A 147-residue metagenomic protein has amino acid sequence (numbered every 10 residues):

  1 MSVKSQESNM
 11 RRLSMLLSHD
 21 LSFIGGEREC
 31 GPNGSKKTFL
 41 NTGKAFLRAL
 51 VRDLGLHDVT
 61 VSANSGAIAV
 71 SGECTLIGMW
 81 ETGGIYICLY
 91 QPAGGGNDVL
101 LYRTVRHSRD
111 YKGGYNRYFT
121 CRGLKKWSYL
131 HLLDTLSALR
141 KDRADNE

Functional and structural regions predicted by a protein language model:
M1-R11, R140-E147: Short intrinsically disordered terminal tails
V3-G78: Negatively charged, low-complexity tracts enriched in Asp/Glu with abundant Ser/Thr
L13, I24, I77, G114 (+2 more regions): A generic signature of intrinsically disordered, low-complexity regions enriched in glycine/proline and charged/polar
L13-S14, C30, L50, V105-S108 (+3 more regions): Small/flexible residues
L47, L132-R143: Charged, low-complexity intrinsically disordered regions
E73-D134: Intrinsically disordered, low-complexity regulatory segments enriched in Ser/Thr/Pro and charged residues
